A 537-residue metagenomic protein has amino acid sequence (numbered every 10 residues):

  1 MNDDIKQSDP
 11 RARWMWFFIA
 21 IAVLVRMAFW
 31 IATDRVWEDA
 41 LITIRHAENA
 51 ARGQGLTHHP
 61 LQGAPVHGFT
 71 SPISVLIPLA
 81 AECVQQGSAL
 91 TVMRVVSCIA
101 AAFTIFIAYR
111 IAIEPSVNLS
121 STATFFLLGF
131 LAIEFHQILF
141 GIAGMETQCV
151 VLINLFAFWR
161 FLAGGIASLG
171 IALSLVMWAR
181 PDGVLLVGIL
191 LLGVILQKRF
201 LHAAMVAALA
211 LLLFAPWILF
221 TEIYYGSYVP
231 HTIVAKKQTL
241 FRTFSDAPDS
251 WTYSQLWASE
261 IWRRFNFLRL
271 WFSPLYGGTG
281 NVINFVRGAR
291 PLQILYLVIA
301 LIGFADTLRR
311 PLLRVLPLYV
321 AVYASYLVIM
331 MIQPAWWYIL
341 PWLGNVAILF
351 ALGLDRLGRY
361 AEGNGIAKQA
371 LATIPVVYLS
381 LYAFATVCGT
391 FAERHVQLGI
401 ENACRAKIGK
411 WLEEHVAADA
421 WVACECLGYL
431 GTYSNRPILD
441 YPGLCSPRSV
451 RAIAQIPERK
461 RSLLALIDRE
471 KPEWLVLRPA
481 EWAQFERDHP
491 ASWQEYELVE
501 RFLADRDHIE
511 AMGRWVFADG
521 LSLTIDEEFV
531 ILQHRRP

Functional and structural regions predicted by a protein language model:
D9-R13, S116-V117, Q197-A207, I283-P291 (+4 more regions): Membrane-interface helix-loop-helix junctions at transmembrane boundaries of multi-pass membrane enzymes, predominantly
M15-V23, L119-L127, I171, A207-A215 (+3 more regions): Signature aromatic-anchored transmembrane alpha helix within multi-pass, membrane-resident enzymes that catalyze glycan
A20, I105-Y109, L191-I195, L270-A324 (+1 more regions): Hydrophobic, aromatic-rich transmembrane alpha-helices and their immediate juxtamembrane boundary segments
T33-V36, P60-G68, A89-M93, L139-T147 (+5 more regions): Membrane-interface catalytic loops of GT-C/OST-like multi-pass glycosylation enzymes that act
R45, R52-H67, G226-G303, W336 (+1 more regions): Membrane-lumen/periplasm interface segments of multi-pass, membrane-embedded glycan/lipid transferases
V95-V117, L152, F156, L301-I302: Transmembrane-helix motifs of polytopic, lipid-linked glycan transferases
I105-R110, C149-L173, L190-L191, N345-L352: Specific aromatic-rich, kink-prone transmembrane helix
V176-P181, L185, R290-I294, R314-L318 (+1 more regions): Hydrophobic/aromatic-rich transmembrane helices and adjacent perimembrane loops
